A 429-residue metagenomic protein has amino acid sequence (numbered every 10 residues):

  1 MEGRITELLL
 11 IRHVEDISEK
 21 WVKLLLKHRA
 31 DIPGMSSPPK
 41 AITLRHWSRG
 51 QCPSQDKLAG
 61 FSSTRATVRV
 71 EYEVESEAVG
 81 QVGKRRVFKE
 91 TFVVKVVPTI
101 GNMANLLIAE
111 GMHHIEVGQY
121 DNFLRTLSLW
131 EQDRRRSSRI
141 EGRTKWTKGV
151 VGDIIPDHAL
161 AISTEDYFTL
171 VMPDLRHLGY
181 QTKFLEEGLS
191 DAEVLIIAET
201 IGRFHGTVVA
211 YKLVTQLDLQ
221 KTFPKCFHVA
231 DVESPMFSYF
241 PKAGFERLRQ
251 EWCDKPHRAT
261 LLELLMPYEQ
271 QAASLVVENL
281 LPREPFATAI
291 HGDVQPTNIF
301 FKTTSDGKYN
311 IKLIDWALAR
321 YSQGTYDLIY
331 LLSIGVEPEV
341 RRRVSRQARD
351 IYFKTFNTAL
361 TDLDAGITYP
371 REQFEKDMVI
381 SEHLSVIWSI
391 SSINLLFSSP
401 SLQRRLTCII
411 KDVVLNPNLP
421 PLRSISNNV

Functional and structural regions predicted by a protein language model:
E2-G50: Juxta-kinase regulatory segment immediately upstream of eukaryotic protein kinase catalytic domains
P39-L58, H158-A161, E278: Short amphipathic beta-strand and strand-loop transition segments with alternating hydrophobic
P53-S238, G324-T325: Conserved ATP-binding subdomain of kinase catalytic cores across diverse folds
K57, F61-S76, G80, E269-G324: Active-site acidic catalytic loop and adjacent metal/ATP-binding pocket of ATP-dependent phosphoryl transfer enzymes
G118, N122, L318-D362, L384-C408: Active-site activation/catalytic loop segments of kinase-like enzymes and analogous catalytic loops in related
G179-H291, K302-D306, D412-V429: ATP-dependent phospho-/nucleotidyl transfer catalytic cores
L195, R203, A359-V429: Extended catalytic cores and adjacent scaffolds of nucleotide/polyanion-binding enzymes
